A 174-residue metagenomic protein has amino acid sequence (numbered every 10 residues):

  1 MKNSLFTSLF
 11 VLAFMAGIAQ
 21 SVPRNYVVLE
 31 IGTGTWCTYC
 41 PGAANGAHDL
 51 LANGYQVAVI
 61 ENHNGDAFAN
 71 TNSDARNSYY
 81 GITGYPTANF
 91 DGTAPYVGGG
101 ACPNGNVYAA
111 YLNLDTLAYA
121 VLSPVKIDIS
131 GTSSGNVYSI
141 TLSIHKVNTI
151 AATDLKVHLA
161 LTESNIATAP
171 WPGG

Functional and structural regions predicted by a protein language model:
M1-R24: Bacterial Sec-dependent N-terminal signal peptides
F6, R24-V27, A75, K146: A general structural-boundary detector
T7, T33, T87: Ser/Thr-centric signal marking residues that sit in or immediately flank functional binding/regulatory motifs
Q20-A58: Local sequence-structure signature of Cys/Sec-based thiol-disulfide redox active-site neighborhoods
N45, D49, Y55-G174: Short, conserved sequence motifs used for protein processing/export or organelle targeting and for catalysis
